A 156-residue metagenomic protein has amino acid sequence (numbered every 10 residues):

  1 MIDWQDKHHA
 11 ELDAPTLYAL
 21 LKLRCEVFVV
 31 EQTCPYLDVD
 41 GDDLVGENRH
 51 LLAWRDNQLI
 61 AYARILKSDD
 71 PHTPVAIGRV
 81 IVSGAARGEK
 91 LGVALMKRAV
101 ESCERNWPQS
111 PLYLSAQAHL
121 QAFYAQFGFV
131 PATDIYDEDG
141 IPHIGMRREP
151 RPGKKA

Functional and structural regions predicted by a protein language model:
M1-Q58: Short amphipathic alpha-helix that is part of the acyltransferase structural core
D40-V45, D69, D137-E138: A short beta-turn/loop motif at secondary-structure boundaries
L52, Q58-K67, P74-A76, I81: Conserved beta-strand in the GNAT
K67-I77, R87, N106-S110, E138-P142: A conserved beta-turn-beta hairpin within the catalytic core of GNAT-like acetyltransferases that forms part
V82, G88-E101: Conserved acetyl-CoA-binding loop-helix of GNAT-fold acetyltransferases
M96, C103-Q117: Conserved GNAT acetyl-CoA-binding A-motif
Y113-S115, A125, V130-G145: Conserved catalytic-core motifs of GNAT/GCN5-like acyltransferases
E149-A156: Generic C-terminal helix-cap and adjacent flexible tail
